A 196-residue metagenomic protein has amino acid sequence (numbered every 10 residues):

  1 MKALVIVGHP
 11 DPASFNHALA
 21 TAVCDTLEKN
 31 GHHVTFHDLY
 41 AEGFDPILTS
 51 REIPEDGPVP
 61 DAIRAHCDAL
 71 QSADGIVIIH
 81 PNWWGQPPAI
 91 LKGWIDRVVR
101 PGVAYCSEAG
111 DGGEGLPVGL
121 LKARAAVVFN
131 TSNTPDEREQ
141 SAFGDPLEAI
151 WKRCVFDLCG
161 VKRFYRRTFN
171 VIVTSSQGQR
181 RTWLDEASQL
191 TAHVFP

Functional and structural regions predicted by a protein language model:
M1-H32, H37, S132: N-terminal beta1-alpha1 ligand-phosphate binding loop
A13-S14, D45, G85-P88, D136-R138 (+1 more regions): Short catalytic/ligand-binding loop motif for oxyanion handling, primarily in non-cytosolic enzymes, centered on
A18-T21, T49-E52, L91-W94, S141-G144 (+1 more regions): Short, glycine/charged-enriched secondary-structure capping and boundary segments
D25-N30, V99, F156-K162: Short helix-loop-beta junction
H32-G43, R167-N170: A short beta-strand-loop structural module common to alpha/beta enzyme folds
L39-P58, R180: N-terminal beta-loop-helix "entrance" segment that forms/cooperates in small-molecule cofactor or anionic ligand
P58-W151: Helix-loop-strand module that forms the ligand-binding subsite of alpha/beta enzymes
R138-P196: Glycine-rich phosphate/pyrophosphate-binding loop and the adjoining helix
